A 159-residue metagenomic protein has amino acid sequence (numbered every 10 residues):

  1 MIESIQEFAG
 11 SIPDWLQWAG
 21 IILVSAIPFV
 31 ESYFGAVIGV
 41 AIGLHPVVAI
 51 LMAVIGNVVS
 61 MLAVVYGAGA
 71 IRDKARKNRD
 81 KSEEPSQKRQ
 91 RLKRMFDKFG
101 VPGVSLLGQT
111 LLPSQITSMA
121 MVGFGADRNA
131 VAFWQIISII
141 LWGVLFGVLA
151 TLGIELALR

Functional and structural regions predicted by a protein language model:
M1-G20, I42-P113, N129-A130, V148-R159: Membrane-interfacial helix-loop-helix
I21, S25-I38, T110-M119: Transmembrane helix boundary and interhelical junction motifs in multipass membrane proteins
V24-P28, I50-V58, Q135-I140: Transmembrane helix-bundle signature of multi-pass membrane transporters/permeases
S32, M61, Q115-I116, G143-G147: Hydrophobic transmembrane alpha-helices of multi-pass small-molecule transporters
F34-A36, S60-A63, G100, S118 (+1 more regions): Hydrophobic side chains within alpha-helical segments
G39, F96, M121-G123: Helix-capping/transition residues at the boundaries of transmembrane alpha-helices and the short helical linkers
S114-I140: Hydrophobic alpha-helical transmembrane segments and immediately flanking/interface helices in integral membrane
S138-G143, T151, E155: Small-residue-rich segments of transmembrane alpha-helices in multi-pass membrane proteins, especially helix faces
